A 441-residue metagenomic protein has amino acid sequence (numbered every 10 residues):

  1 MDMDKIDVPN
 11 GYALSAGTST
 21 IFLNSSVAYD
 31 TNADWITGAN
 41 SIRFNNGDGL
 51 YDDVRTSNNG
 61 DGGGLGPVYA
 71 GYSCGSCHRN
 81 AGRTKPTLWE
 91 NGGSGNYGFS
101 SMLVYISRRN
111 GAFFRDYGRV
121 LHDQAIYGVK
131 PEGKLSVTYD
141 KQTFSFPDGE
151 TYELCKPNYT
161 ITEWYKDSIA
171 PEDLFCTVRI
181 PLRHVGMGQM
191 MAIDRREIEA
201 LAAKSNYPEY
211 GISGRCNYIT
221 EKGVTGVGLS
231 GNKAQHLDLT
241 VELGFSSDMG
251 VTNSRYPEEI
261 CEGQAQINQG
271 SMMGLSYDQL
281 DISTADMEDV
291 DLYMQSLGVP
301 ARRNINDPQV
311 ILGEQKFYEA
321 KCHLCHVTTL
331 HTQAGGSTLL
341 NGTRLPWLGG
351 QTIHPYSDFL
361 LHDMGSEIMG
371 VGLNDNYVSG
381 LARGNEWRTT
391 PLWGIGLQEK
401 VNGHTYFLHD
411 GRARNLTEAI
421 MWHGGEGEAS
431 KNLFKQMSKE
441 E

Functional and structural regions predicted by a protein language model:
M1-T18, F22: Bacterial Sec-dependent N-terminal signal peptides
S19-R43, L50-M287, D291: Extracytoplasmic redox metalloprotein regions
F44, V54, N58, Y159 (+12 more regions): Bulky hydrophobic/aromatic packing residues
G47, Y69-A81, H184, V290 (+4 more regions): The canonical Cys-X-X-Cys-His
Y51-N58, H78-K85, G188-A192, M294-A301 (+4 more regions): A generic secondary-structure signal for well-formed alpha-helical elements
L65-G71, G75, K85-S107, R183-M187 (+5 more regions): Gly/Gly-Pro-rich "capping" loops immediately C-terminal to redox-active cysteine motifs in periplasmic/lumenal
R255-V299, N304, Q309-Q315, E386-E441: Extracellular low-complexity, Gly/Ser/Thr-rich intrinsically disordered linkers and protease-sensitive activation/hinge
V290-G350: Long, well-ordered mid-to-C-terminal structural blocks that present hydrophobic/aromatic surfaces
